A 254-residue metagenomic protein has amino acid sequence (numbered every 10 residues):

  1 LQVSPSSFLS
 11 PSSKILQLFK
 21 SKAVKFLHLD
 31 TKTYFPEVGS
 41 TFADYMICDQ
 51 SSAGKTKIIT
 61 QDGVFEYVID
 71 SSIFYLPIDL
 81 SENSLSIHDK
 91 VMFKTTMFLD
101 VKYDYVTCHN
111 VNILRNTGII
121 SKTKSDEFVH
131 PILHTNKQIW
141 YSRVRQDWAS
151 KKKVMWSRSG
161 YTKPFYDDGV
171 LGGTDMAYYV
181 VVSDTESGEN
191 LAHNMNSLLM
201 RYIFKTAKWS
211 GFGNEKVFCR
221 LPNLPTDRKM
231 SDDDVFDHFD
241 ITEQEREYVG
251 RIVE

Functional and structural regions predicted by a protein language model:
L1-K32, D44-I47, L191: Conserved Class I SAM-dependent methyltransferase catalytic core
T33-Y248, V253: C-terminal substrate-recognition regions of SAM-dependent nucleic acid methyltransferases
